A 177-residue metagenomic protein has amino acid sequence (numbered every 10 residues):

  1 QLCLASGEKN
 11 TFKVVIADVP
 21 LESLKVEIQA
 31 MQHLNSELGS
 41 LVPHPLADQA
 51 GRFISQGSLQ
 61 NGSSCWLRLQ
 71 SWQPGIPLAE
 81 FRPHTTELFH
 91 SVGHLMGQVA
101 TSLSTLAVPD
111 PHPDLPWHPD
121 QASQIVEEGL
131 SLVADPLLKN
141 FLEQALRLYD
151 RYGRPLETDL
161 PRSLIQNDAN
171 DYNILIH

Functional and structural regions predicted by a protein language model:
Q1-A5, T11, P45, D150-H177: Active-site acidic catalytic loop and adjacent metal/ATP-binding pocket of ATP-dependent phosphoryl transfer enzymes
Q1-C3, E22-A30, D120-S123, L130-S131: Short low-complexity stretches enriched in small and charged residues
G7-A107: ATP-binding pocket architecture of kinase catalytic cores
D48, H118, A145: Short acidic/histidine-centered micro-motifs embedded in hydrophobic/aromatic stretches that mark compact functional
N61-C65, W117, F141: A generic short alpha-helical patch detector that favors 3-5-residue windows in or near N-terminal regions
P77, L130-V133, G153: Short amphipathic alpha-helical interaction patches enriched in hydrophobic/aromatic residues with interspersed Lys/Arg
R82-L138, L160-R162: A cross-family kinase active-site recognition segment
L137-L156: Mechanochemical coupling/switch segment within NTP-driven translocation systems
